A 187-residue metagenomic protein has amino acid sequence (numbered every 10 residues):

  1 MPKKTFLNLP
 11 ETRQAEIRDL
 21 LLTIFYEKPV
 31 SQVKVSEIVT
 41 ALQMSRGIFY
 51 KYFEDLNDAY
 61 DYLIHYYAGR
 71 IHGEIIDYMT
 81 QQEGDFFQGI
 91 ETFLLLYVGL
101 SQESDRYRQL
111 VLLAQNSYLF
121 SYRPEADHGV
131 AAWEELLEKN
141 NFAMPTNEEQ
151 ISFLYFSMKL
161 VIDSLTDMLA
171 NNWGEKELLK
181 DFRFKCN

Functional and structural regions predicted by a protein language model:
M1-L9: N-terminal intrinsically disordered/low-complexity leader segments
T12-E37: Short, amphipathic alpha-helix enriched in basic
T23, E27, D58-Y78, T92: Alpha-helical structural segments
T40: Alpha-helical residues within the helix-turn-helix
Q43-F53: Short hydrophobic/aromatic patch on the recognition helix
D77-E103: Hydrophobic alpha-helical connector segments
S117-K159, D163: Amphipathic alpha-helical packing segments from all-alpha helical-bundle domains
D167, N171-N187: C-terminal peripheral helix-coil segments that are non-catalytic and often amphipathic
